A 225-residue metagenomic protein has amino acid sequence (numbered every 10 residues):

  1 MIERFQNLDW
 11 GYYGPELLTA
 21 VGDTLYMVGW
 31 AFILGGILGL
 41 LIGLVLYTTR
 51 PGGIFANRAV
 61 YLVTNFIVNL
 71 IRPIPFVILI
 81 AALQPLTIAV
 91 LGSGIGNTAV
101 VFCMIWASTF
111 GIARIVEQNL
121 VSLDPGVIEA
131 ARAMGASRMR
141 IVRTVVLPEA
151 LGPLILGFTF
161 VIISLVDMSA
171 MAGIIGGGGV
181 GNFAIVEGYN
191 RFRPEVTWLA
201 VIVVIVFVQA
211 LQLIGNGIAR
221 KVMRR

Functional and structural regions predicted by a protein language model:
M1-F32, N57-L62: Periplasmic/extracellular loop-to-transmembrane helix junction in inner-membrane transport proteins
L17-T48, F158: Transmembrane alpha-helix signature in integral membrane proteins
T19, D23-M27, R72, F76-G111 (+1 more regions): Loop-to-helix entry region at the N-terminal start of transmembrane alpha-helices in multi-pass membrane transporters
V45-L83, M104, T109, R114-Q118: Cytoplasmic-entry segments and transmembrane alpha-helices of multi-pass inner-membrane transporters
V45-P51, W198-R225: C-terminal transmembrane helix and the adjacent membrane-cytosol boundary/short C-terminal tail of inner/organellar
L86-A89, G157-V206, L213-N216: Non-cytoplasmic
L120-A150, N190: Short helix-to-coil transition segments within interhelical loops that connect adjacent transmembrane helices
R138-S169: Transmembrane alpha-helices
